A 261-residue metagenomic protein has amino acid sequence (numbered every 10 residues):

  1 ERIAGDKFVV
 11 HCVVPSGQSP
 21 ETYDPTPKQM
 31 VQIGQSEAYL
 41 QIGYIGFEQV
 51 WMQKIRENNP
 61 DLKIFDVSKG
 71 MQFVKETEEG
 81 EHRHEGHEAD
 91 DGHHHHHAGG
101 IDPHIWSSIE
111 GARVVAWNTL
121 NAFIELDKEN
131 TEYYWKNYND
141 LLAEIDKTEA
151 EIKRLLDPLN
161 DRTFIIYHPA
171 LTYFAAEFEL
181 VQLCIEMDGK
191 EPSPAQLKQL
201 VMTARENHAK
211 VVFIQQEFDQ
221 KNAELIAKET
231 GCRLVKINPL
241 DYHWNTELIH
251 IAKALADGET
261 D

Functional and structural regions predicted by a protein language model:
E1-D261: Extracytoplasmic metal-acquisition and chelation regions
